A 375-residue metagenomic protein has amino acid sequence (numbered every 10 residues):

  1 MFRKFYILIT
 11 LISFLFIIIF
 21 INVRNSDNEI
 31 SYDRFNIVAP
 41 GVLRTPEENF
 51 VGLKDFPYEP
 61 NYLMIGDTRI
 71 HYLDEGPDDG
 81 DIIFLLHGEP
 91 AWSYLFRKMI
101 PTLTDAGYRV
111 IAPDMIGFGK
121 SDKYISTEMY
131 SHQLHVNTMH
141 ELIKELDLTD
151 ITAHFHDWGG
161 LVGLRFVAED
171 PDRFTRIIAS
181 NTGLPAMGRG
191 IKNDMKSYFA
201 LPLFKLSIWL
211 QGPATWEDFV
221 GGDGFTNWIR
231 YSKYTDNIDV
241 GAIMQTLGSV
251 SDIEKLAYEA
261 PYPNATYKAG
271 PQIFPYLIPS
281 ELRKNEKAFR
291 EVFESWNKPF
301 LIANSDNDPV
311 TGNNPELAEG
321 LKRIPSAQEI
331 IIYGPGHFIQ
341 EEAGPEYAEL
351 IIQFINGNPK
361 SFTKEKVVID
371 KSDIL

Functional and structural regions predicted by a protein language model:
M1-I12: N-terminal Sec-pathway targeting helices
L15-S31: Membrane-interface motif at the C-terminal end of an N-terminal transmembrane signal
D27-P60, T68-I70, E75, I82 (+6 more regions): Flexible "cap/lid" subdomain of the alpha/beta-hydrolase fold that forms the substrate-access gate
E75-K120: Conserved HGGG/HGGXW glycine-rich cap/lid loop of the alpha/beta-hydrolase fold
Y94-R97, P101, N137, L164 (+2 more regions): Surface-exposed alpha-helical interface segments used for non-catalytic interactions
P335-A348: Catalytic histidine-centered segment of alpha/beta-hydrolase-like enzymes
